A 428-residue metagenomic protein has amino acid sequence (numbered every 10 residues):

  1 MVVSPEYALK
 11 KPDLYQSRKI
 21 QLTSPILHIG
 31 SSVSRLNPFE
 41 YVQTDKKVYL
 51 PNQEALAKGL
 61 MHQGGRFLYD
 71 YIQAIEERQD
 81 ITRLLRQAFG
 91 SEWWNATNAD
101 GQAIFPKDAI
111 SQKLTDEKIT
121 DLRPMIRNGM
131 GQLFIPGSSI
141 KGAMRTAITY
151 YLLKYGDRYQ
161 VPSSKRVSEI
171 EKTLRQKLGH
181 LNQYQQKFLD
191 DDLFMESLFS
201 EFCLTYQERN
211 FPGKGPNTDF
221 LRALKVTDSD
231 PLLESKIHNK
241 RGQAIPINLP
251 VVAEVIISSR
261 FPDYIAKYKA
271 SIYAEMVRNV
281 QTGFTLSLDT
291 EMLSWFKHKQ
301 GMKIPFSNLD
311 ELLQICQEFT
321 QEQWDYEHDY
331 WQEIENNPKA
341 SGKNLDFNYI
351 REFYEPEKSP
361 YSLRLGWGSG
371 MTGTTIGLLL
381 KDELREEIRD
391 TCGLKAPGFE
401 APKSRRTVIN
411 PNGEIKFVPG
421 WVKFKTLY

Functional and structural regions predicted by a protein language model:
M1-A74, K214-Y428: Basic polyanion-binding and macromolecular-assembly surfaces
Y7, M130-G131: A general structural-boundary detector
F39-K118: Aromatic- and Gly/Pro-rich amphipathic surface segment
T82-N128, I135-P136, R145-A270, L378 (+1 more regions): Extended, compositionally biased
I140: Active-site acidic/histidine clusters and adjacent loop/turn architecture that either coordinate catalytic ions
